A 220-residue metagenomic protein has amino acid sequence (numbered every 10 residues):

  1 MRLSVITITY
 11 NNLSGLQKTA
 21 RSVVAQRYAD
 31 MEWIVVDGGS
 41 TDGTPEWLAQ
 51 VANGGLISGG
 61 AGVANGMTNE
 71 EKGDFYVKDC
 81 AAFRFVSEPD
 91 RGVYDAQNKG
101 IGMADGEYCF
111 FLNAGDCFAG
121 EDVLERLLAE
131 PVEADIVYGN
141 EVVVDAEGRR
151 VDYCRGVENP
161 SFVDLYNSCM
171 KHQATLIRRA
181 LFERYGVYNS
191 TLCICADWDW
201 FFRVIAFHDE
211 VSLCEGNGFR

Functional and structural regions predicted by a protein language model:
M1-R220: Nucleotide-sugar donor-binding/catalytic module of glycosyltransferases that assemble extracellular/cell-envelope
